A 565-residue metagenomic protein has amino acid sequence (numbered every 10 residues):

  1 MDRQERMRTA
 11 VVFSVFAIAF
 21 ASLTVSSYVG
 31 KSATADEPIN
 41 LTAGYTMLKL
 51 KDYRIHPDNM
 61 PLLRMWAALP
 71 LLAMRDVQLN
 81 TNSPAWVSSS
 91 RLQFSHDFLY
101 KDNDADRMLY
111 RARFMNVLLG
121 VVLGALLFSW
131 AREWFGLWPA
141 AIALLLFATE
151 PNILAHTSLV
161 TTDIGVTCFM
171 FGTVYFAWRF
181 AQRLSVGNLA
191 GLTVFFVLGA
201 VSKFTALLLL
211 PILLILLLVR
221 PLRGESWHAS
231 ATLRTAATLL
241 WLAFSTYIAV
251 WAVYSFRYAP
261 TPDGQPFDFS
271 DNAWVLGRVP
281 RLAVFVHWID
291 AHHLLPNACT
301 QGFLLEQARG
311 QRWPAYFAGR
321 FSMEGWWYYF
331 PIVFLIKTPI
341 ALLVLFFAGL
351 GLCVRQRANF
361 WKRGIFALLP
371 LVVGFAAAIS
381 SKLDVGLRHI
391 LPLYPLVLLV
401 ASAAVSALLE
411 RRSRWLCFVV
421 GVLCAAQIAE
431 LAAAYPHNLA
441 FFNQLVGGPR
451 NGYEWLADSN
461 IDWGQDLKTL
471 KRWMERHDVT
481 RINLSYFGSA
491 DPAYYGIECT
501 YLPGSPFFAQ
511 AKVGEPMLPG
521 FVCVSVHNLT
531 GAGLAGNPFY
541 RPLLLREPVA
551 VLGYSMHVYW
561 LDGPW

Functional and structural regions predicted by a protein language model:
R3, R281, G310-P314, A318 (+2 more regions): C-terminal luminal/periplasmic domains and tails of membrane-associated envelope-modifying transferases
S14-V15, P211-L214, L218, L239-A243 (+6 more regions): Signature aromatic-anchored transmembrane alpha helix within multi-pass, membrane-resident enzymes that catalyze glycan
F16-A17, I142, F346-A348, A358-I379 (+1 more regions): Transmembrane alpha-helix segments characteristic of polytopic inner-membrane glycan-assembly/cell-envelope
Y53-M115, P262-M323: Interfacial juxtamembrane loops and adjacent helix segments that form the catalytic/substrate-binding surfaces
W134, T173-L189: Membrane-interface transmembrane helices that cradle and orient dolichyl/undecaprenyl
A143-A148, Y175, F196, A200: Short helix- or helix-capping micro-motifs that position conserved polar/aromatic residues at function-defining sites
A190-V194, T205-R220, A341-F347, P392 (+1 more regions): Transmembrane-embedded, aromatic-rich helix segments that form part of the hydrophobic channel/pocket engaging
V333, T338-F360: Hydrophobic, aromatic-rich transmembrane alpha-helices and their immediate juxtamembrane boundary segments
